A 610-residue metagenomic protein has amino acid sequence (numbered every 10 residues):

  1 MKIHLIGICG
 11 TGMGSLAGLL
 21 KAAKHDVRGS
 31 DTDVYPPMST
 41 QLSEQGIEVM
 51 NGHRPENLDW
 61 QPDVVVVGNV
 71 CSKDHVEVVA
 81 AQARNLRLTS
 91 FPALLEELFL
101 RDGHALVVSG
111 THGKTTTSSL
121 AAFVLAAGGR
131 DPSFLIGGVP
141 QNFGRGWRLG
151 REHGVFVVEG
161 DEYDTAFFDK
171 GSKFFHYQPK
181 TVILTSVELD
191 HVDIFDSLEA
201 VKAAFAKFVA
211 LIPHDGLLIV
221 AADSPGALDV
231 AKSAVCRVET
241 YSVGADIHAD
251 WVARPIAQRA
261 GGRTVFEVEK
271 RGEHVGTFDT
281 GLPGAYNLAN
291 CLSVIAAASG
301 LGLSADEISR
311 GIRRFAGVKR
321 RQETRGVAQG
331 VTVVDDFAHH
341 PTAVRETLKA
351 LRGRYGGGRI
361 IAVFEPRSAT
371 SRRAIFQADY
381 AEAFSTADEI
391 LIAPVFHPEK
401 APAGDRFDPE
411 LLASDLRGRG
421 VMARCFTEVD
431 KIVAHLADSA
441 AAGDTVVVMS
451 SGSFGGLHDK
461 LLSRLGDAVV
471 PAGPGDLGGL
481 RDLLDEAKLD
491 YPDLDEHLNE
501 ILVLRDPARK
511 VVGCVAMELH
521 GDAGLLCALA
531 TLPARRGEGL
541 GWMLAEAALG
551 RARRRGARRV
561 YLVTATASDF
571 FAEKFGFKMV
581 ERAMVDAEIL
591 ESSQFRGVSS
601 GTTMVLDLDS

Functional and structural regions predicted by a protein language model:
M1-M38, S43-V49, Q61, V65 (+6 more regions): ATP-dependent carboxylate-amine ligase
L5, L19, F91-P140: Walker A (P-loop) phosphate-binding motif
S39-E44, M50, N57-V67, C71-S90 (+10 more regions): Acidic, Mg2+-coordinating active-site environments of NTP-dependent enzymes
A468-L480: A short beta-loop-alpha structural element at the N-terminal edge of CoA-dependent acyl/N-acetyltransferase catalytic
V503, K510-E518, A523-A530: Conserved beta-strand in the GNAT
L529-R536, T566: A short, internal acetyl-CoA/4′-phosphopantetheine-binding micro-motif in the GNAT/acyltransferase core
G537-G550, R554, L562: Conserved acetyl-CoA-binding loop-helix of GNAT-fold acetyltransferases
R554, R558, A565-Q594: Conserved active-site alpha-helix within GNAT-family acetyltransferase domains
